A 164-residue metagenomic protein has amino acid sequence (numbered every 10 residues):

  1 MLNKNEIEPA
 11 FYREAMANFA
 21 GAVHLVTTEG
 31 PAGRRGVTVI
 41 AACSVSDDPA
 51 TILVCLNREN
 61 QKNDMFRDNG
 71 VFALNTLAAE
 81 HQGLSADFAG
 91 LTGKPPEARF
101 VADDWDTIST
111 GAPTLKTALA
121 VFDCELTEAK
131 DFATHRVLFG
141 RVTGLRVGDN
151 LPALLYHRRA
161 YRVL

Functional and structural regions predicted by a protein language model:
M1-L164: Basic, polyanion-binding surface patches
